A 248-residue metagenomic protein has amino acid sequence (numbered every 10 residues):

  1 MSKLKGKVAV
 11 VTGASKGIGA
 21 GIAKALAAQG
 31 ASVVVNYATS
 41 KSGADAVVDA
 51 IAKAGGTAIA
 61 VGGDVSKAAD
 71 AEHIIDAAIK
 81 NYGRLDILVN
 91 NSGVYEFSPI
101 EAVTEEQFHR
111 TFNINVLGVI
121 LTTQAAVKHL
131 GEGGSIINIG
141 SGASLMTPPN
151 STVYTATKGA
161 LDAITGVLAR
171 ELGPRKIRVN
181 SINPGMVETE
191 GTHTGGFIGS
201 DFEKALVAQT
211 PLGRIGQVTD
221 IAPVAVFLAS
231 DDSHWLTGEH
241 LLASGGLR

Functional and structural regions predicted by a protein language model:
V8, S15-G17: Conserved glycine-rich cofactor-binding loop
D45, P174, G185-T210, D220: A glycine/serine/threonine-rich, flexible loop-to-helix segment that serves as the NAD(P) cofactor-binding "lid"
P99-I100, T104-H109, L206: Substrate-binding pocket helix/loop in short-chain dehydrogenase/reductase
T123, T157: Active-site helix of classical SDR
K128, R170-P174, H234: Alpha-helical segment proximal to the catalytic Tyr-Lys
S141: Residue(s) in the substrate-gating loop at a strand-loop-helix junction that position the organic substrate next
S181, D201-D232, L236, A243-G245: C-terminal helical subdomain
